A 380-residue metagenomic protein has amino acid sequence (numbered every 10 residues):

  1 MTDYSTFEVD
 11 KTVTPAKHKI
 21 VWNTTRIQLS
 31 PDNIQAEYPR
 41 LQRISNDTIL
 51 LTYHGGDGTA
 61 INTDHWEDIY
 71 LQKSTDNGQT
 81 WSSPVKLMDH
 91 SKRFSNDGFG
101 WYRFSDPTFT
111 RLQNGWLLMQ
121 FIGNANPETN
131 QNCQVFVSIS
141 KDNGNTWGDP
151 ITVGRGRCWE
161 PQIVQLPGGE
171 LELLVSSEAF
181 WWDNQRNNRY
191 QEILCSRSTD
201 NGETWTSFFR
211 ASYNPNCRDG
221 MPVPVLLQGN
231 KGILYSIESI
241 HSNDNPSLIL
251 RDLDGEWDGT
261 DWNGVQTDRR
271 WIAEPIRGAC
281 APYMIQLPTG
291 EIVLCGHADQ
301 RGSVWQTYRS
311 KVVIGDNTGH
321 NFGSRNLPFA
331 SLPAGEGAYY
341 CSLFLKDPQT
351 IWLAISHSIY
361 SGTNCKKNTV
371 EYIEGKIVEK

Functional and structural regions predicted by a protein language model:
T2-E37, Q42-Y102, T110-R157, Q165-C217 (+5 more regions): Beta-rich carbohydrate-recognition and catalytic domains
R103-D106, C158-E160, G220, C280: Short structured motifs
V223: Gly/Pro-rich active-site capping loops and adjacent beta-alpha segments that organize cofactor/substrate pockets
P282-M284, Y340-F344: Short, surface-exposed beta-strand/loop micro-motifs that present aromatic residues
